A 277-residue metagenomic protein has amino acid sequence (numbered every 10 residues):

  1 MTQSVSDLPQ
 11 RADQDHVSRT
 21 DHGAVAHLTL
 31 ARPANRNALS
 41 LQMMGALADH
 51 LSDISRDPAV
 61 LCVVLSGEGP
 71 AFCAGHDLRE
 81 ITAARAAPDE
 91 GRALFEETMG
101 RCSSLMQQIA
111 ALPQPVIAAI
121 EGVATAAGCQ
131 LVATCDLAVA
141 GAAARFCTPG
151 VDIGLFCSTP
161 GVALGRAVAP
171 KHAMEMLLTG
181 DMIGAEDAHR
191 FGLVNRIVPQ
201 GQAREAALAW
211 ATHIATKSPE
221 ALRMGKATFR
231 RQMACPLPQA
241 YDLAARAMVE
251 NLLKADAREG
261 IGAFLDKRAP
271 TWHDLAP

Functional and structural regions predicted by a protein language model:
M1-E68, S104-Q107: Conserved CoA-thioester-binding segment of acyl-CoA-metabolizing enzymes
M1-G23, G180-E186, R204-E205, A209-P277: C-terminal alpha-helix plus adjacent terminal tail
G23, M44, G75-I81, C102 (+5 more regions): A general structural signal for well-ordered alpha-helical segments in protein cores
L28, R32, L47, L65 (+6 more regions): Terminal peptide-recognition signature
G67-L105, A124, P236: Glycine- (often His-adjacent) and acidic-residue-rich active-site loop that binds/positions the CoA thioester
Q107-L222, L253-K254, R258-G262, R268: Crotonase-fold acyl-CoA enzyme core
